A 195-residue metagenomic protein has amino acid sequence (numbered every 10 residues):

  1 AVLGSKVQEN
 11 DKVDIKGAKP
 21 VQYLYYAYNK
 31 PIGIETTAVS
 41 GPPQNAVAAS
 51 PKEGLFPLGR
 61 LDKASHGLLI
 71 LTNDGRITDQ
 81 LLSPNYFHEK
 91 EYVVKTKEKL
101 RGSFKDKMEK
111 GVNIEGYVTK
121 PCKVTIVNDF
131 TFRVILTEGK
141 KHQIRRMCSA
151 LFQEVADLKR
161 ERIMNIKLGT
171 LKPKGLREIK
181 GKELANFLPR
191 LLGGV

Functional and structural regions predicted by a protein language model:
A1-Q8, K110-V195: RNA substrate-recognition surfaces in RNA-acting enzymes
A1-S40: S4-like RNA-binding module at protein N-termini
G33-I34, I77-D79, T131, K141-Q143: Short beta-strands and strand-coil junctions in structured, solvent-facing domains, enriched
I34-T37, I77-Q80, G102-F104, I166-G169: Switch/connector loops and helix/strand junctions flanking conserved nucleotide-binding motifs in nucleotide-processing
G41-E53: Substrate-gripping "pore-loop 1 plus following alpha2 helix"
K52-P84: Glycine/acidic-rich beta-strand-loop module
D74, K99, E138-K141: Helix N-cap motif at beta-to-alpha junctions
D79-G102: N-terminal accessory regions of nucleic-acid-interacting proteins
